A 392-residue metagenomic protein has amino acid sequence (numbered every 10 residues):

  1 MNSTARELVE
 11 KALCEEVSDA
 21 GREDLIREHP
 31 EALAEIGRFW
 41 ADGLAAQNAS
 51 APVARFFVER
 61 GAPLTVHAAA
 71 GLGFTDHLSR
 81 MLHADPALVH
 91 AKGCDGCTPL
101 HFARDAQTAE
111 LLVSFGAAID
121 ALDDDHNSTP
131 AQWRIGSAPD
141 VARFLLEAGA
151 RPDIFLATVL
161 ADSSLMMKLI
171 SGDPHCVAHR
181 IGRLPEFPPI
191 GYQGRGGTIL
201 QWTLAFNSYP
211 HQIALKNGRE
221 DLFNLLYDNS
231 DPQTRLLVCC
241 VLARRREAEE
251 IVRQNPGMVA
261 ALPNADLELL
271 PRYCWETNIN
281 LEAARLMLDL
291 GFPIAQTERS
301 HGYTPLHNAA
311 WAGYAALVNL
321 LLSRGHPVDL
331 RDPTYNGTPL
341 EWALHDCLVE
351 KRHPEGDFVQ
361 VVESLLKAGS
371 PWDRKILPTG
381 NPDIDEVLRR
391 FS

Functional and structural regions predicted by a protein language model:
N2-L13, A34-Q47, P63-A70, H90-R104 (+8 more regions): Ankyrin-repeat boundary/"N-cap" motif
N2-L8, R55-A68, P139-L160, K168 (+6 more regions): Ankyrin-repeat-protein effector appendages
E16-V17, A49, G73, R104-Q107 (+8 more regions): Ankyrin-repeat intra-repeat helix-capping/turn positions
G21, P52-V53, H77, Q107-T108 (+8 more regions): Conserved ankyrin/ankyrin-like repeat signature
D24-E31, F56-A62, L82-L88, L111-A118 (+8 more regions): Ankyrin repeat domain, specifically the short helix-to-loop turn at the C-terminus of the second helix of each repeat
A49-V53, P86, E147, A243-R244 (+1 more regions): Short, charged, low-hydrophobicity "junction" segments
A260, N278, R352-G356: Short coil/turn and helix-start
A315-L366: Ankyrin-repeat and related helical/solenoid repeat scaffolds used for protein-protein interactions
